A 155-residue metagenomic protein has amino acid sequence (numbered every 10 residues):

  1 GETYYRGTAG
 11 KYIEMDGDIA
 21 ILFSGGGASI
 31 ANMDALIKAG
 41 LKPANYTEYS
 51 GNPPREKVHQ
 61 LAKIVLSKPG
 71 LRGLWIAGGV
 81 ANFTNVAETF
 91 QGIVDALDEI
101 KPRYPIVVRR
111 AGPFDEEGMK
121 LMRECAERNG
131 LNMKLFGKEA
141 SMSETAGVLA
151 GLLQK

Functional and structural regions predicted by a protein language model:
G1-L71, V86, D95-D98, G118-E127 (+1 more regions): ATP-dependent carboxylate/acyl-activation modules
E48-Y49, I76-A77, R109: Conserved beta-strand segments of the P-loop GTPase G domain that flank and frequently precede/overlap
P69-N82: Short, glycine-/small-residue-enriched flexible loop/hinge segments at domain edges that mediate gating
V80-F83, G112-E116: Short Gly/Pro-enriched loop/turn and capping motifs at secondary-structure junctions
A81-Q91: Conserved phosphotransfer microenvironments
R103-R110: Short internal beta-strands
